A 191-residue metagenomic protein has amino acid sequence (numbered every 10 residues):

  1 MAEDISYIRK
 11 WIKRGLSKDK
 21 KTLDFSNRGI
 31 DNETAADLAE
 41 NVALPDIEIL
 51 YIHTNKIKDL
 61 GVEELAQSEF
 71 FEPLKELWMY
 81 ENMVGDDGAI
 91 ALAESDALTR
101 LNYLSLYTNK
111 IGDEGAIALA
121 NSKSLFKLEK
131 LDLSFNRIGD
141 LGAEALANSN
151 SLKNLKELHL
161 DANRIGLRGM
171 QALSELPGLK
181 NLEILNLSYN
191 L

Functional and structural regions predicted by a protein language model:
A2-E63, Q67, L74-E76, Y80-M83: LRR N-terminal entry segment and analogous cap-like coil->beta motifs
K18, V42-P45, E69-E72, D96-T99 (+3 more regions): Inter-repeat linker/turn residues at the boundaries of leucine-rich repeats
L23-F25, E48-I52, L74-M79, L101-L106 (+3 more regions): Conserved hydrophobic beta-strand positions in leucine-rich repeat
D31-D37, I57-G61, A66, V84-A91 (+3 more regions): The leucine-rich repeat
I57-A120, K127-D132: A generic tandem-repeat structural signature
N102-Y103, T108-D113, A118-L141, A145-S151 (+3 more regions): Solenoidal tandem-repeat scaffolds enriched in leucines and small polar residues
E157-L191: Leucine-rich solenoid repeat scaffolds
